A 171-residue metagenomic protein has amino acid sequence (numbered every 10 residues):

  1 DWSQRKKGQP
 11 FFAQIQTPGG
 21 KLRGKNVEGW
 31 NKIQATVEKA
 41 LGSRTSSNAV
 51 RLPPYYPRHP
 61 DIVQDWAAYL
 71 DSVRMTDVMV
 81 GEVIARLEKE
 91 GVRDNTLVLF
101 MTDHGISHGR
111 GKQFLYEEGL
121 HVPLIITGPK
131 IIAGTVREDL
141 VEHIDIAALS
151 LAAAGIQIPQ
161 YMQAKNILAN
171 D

Functional and structural regions predicted by a protein language model:
W2-A147, L151-N170: Active-site-proximal cap/lid insertion segments
